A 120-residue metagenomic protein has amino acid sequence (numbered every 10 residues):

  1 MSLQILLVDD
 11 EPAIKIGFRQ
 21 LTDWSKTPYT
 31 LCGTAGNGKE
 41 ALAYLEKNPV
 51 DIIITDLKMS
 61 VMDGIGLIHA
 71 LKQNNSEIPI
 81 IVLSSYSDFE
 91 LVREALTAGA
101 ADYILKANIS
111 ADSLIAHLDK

Functional and structural regions predicted by a protein language model:
L3-I14, F18-R19, I53: Conserved acidic segment of CheY-like receiver
Q4, L31, P49-D51, P79: Structural signature of beta-strand start/N-cap positions in the alpha/beta core of ABC transporter nucleotide-binding
L7, T34, V82-S84: Conserved SAM-binding loop
P12-G33: Two-component/phosphorelay signaling modules centered on CheY-like receiver
R19, T34-I52: Acidic, metal-coordinating helix/loop segments flanking the phosphotransfer/catalytic sites of two-component signaling
K26-G36, Y44, V92: Short hydrophobic/Thr-rich beta-strand motif most characteristic of the beta2 strand and flanking loop of CheY-like
A43, D51-K120: CheY-like receiver
